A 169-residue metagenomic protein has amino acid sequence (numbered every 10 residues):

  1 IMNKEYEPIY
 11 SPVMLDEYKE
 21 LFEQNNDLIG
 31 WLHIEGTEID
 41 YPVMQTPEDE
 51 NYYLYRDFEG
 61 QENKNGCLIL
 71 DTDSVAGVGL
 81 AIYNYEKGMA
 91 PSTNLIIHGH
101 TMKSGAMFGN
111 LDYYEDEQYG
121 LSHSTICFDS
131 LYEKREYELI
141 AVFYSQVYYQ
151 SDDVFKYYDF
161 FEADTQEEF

Functional and structural regions predicted by a protein language model:
I1-F169: Solvent-exposed, non-transmembrane regions of membrane-associated and secreted proteins
